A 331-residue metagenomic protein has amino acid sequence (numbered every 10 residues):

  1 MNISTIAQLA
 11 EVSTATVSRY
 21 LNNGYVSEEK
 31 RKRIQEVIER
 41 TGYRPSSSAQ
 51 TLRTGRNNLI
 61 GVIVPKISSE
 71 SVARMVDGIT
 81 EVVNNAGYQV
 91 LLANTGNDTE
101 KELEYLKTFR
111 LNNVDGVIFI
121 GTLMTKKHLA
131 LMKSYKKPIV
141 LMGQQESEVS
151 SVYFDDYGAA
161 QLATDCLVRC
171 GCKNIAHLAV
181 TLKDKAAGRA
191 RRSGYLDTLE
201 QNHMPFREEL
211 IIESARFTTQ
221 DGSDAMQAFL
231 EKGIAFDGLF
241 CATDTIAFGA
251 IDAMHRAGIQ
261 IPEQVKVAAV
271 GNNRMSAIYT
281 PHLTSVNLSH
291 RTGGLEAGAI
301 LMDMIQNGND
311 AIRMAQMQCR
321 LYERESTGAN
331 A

Functional and structural regions predicted by a protein language model:
M1-N58, R74, A331: N-terminal helix-turn-helix DNA-binding module of bacterial transcription factors
T14-R19, L52-S68, C166, N174-T181: Short beta-strand segments enriched in small/hydrophobic residues
K32, Y43-G116, S193-L196: Amphipathic helical "hinge" segments at domain boundaries
V64-R74, L92-K101, V152-L162, L178-A225 (+4 more regions): Hinge/beta->alpha junction and helix N-cap segments in small-molecule ligand-binding domains
N97, F119-L162, C170, L182-K183 (+3 more regions): Flexible loop/hinge segments that line or gate small-molecule binding clefts
V114-I120, A176-A179, I212, G233-T243 (+1 more regions): Periplasmic-binding protein-like
Q227, E231-A331: Flexible loop/turn connectors
